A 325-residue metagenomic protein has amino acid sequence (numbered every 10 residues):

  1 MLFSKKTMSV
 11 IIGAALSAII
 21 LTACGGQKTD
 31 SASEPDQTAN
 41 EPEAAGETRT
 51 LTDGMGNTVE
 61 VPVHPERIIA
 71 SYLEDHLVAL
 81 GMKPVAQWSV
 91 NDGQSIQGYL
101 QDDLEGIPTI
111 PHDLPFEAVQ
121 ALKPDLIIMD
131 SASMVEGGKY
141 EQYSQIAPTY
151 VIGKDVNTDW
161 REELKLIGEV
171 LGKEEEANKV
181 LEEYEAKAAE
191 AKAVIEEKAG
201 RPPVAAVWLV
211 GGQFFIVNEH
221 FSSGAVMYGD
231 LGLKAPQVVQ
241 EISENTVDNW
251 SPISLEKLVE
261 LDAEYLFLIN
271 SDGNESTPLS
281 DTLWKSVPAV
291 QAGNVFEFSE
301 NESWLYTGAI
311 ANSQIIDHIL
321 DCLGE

Functional and structural regions predicted by a protein language model:
L2-G13, A23-Y72, E176-V207, N270-E275 (+2 more regions): Bacterial Sec-exported substrate-binding components of ABC uptake systems
D53-M55, P108-E117, N245-L255: Short helix-initiation/N-cap motifs at beta->coil->alpha
I69-A118, S131-A132: A short, structured surface patch at a secondary-structure boundary
G93-I96, V217-N249: Alpha-helical, coiled-coil/dimerization segments enriched in small aliphatic residues
K123-M129, P148, L258, A263-E264: Proline-aspartate-enriched helix->loop->beta-strand connector
V135-G138, G153-L166, P202-V226, S243-N245 (+1 more regions): Extracytoplasmic ligand-binding site segments that recognize negatively charged/polar headgroups
Q145-G212, Y306-E325: Extracytoplasmic substrate-binding proteins
L261-E325: Structured C-terminal subdomain patch of bacterial secreted/periplasmic proteins
